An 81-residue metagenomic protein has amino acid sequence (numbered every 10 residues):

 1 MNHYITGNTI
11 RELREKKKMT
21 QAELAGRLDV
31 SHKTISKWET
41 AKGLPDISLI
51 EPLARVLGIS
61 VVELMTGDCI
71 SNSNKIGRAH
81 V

Functional and structural regions predicted by a protein language model:
M1-K16: A short, Lys/Arg-rich alpha-helix, primarily the initiator
K18-K37, P52: Short alpha-helical DNA-recognition segment
L28-L44, T66-C69: Recognition helix of helix-turn-helix/homeodomain-like DNA-binding domains that insert into the DNA major groove
S48-E63: DNA major-groove recognition helix of helix-turn-helix/homeodomain DNA-binding modules
I70-K75: Intrinsically disordered, low-complexity Ser/Thr-rich linker and spacer segments in cell-wall-related proteins
A79-V81: Conserved small/polar residues in nucleotide/adenosyl-binding loops
